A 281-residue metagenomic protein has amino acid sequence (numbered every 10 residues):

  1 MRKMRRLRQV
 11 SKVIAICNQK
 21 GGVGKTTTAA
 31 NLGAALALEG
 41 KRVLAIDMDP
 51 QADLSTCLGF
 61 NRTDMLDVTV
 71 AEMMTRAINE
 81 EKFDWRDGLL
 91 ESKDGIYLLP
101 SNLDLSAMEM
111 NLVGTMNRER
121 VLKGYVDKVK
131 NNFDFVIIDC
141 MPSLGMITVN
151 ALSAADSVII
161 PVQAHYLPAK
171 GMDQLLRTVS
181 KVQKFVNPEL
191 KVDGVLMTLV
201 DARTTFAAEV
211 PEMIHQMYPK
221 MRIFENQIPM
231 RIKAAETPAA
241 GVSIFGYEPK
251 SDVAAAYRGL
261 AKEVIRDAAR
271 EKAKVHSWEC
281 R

Functional and structural regions predicted by a protein language model:
M1-R281: P-loop NTP-binding core
